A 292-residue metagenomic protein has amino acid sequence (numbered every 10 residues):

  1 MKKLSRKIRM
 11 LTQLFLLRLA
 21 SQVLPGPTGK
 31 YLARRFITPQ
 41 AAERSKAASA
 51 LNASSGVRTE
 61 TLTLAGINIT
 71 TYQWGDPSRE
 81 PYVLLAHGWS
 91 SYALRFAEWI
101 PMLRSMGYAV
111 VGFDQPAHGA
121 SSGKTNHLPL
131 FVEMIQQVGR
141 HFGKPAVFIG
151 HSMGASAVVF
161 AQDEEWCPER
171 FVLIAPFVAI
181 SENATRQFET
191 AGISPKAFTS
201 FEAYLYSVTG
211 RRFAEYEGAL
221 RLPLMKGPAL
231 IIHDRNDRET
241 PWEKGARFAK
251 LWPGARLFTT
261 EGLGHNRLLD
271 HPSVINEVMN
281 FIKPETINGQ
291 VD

Functional and structural regions predicted by a protein language model:
K3-T61: An N-terminal hydrophobic leader/cap segment in hydrolases
A93, I100-S122: Conserved alpha/beta-hydrolase
W99, G218, G227, P241-K250: Short alpha-helix in the alpha/beta-hydrolase fold that links the catalytic acid
T125-A146: Alpha/beta-hydrolase active-site loop
I149-V158: Gly/Ala-rich beta-loop-alpha elbow adjacent to hydrolase catalytic centers
D163-R211: Hydrolase active-site cap/lid region
L224-K226, I231-H233, D237: Short beta-strand/loop motif that positions the catalytic acidic residue of the alpha/beta-hydrolase fold
L263-S273: Catalytic histidine-centered segment of alpha/beta-hydrolase-like enzymes
